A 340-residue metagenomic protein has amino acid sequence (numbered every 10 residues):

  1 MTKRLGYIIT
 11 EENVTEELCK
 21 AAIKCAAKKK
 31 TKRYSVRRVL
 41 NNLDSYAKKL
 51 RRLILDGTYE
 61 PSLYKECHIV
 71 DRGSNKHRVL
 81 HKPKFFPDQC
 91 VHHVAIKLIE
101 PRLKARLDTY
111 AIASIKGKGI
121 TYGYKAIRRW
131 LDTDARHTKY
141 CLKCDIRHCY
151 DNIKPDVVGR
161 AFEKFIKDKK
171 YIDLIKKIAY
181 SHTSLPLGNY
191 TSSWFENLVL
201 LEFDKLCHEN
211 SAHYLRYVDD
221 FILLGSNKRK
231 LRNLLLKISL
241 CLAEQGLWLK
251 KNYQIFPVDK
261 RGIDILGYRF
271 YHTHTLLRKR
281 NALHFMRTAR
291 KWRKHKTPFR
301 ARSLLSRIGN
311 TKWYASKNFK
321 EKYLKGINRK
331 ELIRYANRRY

Functional and structural regions predicted by a protein language model:
M1-I9, I96-K154: Active-site-proximal segment of RNA-dependent polymerases
M1-K48, R52: Non-catalytic, polymerase-adjacent accessory regions of viral genome-replication enzymes
K29-R37, K65-C90, R106-K118, K177-N197: Short, conserved non-catalytic motifs in the polymerase core
L43-H77: Active-site-flanking structural segment that lines cofactor/substrate pockets
L50, I54-T58, L234-Q245: Inter-domain linker/hinge segments that demarcate the starts of reverse transcriptase and RNase H-type modules
S62-Y64, L215-D219, N252: Short Gly/Ser/Thr- and Asp/Glu-enriched loop/turn motifs at secondary-structure junctions
K125-V218, I222-S239, F256-G262, P298-L332: Conserved polymerase palm-domain catalytic core
Q245-G309: A conserved non-catalytic segment of reverse transcriptases and RNA-directed RNA polymerases corresponding to the late
